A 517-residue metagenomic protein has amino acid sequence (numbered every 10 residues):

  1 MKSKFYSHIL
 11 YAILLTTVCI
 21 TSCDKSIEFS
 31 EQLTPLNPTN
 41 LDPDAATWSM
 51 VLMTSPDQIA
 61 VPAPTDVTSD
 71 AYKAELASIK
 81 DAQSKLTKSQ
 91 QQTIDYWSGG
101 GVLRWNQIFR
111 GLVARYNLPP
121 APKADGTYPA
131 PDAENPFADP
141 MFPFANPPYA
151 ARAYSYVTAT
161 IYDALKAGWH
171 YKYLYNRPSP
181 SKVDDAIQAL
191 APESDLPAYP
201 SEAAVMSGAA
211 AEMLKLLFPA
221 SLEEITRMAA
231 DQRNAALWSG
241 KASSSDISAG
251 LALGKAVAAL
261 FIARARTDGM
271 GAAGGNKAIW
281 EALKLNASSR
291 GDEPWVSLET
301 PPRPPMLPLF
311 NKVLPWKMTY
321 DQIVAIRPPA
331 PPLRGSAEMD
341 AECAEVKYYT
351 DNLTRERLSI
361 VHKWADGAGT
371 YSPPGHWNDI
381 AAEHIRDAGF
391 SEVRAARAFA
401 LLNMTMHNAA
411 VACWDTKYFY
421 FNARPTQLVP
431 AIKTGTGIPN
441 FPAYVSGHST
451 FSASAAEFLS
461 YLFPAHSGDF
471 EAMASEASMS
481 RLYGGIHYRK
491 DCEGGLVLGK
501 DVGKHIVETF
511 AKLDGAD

Functional and structural regions predicted by a protein language model:
K2-L10: Bacterial N-terminal signal peptides that target proteins for export
V18-S22: C-terminal motif of bacterial Sec signal peptides marking the signal peptidase cleavage site
D24-D517: Acidic/polar surface patches and capping/hinge elements
